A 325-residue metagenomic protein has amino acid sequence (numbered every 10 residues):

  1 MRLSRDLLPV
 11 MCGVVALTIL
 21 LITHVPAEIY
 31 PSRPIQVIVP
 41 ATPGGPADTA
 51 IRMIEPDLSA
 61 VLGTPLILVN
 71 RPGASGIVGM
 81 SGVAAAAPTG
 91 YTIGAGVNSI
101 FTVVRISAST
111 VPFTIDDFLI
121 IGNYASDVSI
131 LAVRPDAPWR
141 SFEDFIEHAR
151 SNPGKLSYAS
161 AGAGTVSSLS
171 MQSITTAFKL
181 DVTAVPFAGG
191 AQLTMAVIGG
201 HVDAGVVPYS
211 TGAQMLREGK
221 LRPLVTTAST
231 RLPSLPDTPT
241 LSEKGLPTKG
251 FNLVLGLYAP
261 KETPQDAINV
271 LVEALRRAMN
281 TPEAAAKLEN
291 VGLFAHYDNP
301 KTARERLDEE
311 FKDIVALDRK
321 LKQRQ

Functional and structural regions predicted by a protein language model:
R2-C12: Bacterial N-terminal signal peptides that target proteins for export
M11-L20: Bacterial N-terminal signal peptides
I22-H24: N-terminal signal peptide c-region/cleavage motif recognized by signal peptidases
A27-D117, K155, F178-V206, M215 (+2 more regions): N-terminal (or domain-start) structured segment
S32-P34, L180, E243, Q265-Q325: An extracytoplasmic/periplasmic, membrane-proximal ligand-sensing/linker region
G82-T92, R105-Q192, L241, V254-K287: Hinge/capping helix and adjacent helix->loop/strand transition within the periplasmic-binding protein
A95-I100, S160, G190, V207-G212 (+3 more regions): Beta->alpha turn/N-cap motifs
T114, S126, G212-N280, E309-K312 (+1 more regions): C-terminal lobe and pocket-closing loops of periplasmic/extracytoplasmic Venus-flytrap solute-binding proteins
